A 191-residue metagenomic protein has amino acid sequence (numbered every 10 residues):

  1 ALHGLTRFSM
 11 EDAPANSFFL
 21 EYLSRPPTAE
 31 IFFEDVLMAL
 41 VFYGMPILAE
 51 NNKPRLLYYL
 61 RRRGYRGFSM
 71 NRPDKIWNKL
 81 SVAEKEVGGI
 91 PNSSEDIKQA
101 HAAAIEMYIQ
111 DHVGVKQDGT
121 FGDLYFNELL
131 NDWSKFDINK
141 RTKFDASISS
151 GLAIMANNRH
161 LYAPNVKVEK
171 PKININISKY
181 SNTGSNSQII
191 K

Functional and structural regions predicted by a protein language model:
A1-N71, D111-K191: RNase H-like, metal-dependent nuclease domains and their acidic two-metal-ion catalytic environment used
S69-K116: Short alpha-helix plus adjacent loop in nuclease-associated cores
